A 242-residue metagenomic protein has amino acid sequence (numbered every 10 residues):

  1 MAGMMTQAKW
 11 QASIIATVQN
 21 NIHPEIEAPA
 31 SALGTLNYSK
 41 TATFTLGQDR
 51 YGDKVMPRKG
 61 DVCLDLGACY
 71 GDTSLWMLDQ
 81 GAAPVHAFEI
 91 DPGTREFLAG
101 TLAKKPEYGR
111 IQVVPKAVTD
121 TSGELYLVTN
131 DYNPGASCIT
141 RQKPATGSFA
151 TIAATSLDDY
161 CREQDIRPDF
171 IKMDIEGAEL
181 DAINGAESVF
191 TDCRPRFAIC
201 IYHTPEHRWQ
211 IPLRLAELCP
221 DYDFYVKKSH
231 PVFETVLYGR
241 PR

Functional and structural regions predicted by a protein language model:
M1-R242: Phosphate/nucleotide-binding beta-alpha loop and adjacent structural elements of enzyme active sites
